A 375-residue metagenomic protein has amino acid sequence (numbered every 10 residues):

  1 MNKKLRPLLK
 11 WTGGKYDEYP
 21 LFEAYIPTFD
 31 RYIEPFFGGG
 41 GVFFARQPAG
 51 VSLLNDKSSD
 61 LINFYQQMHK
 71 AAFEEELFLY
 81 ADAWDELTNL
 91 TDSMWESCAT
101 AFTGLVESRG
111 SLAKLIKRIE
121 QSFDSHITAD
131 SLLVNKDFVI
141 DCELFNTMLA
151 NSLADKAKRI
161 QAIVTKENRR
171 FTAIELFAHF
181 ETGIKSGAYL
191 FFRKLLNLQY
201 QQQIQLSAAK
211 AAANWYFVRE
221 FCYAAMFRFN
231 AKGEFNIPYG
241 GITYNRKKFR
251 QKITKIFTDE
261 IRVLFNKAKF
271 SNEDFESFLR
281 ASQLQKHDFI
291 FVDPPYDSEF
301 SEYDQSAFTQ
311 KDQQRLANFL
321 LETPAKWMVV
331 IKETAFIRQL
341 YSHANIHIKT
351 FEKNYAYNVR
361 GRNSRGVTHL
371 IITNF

Functional and structural regions predicted by a protein language model:
M1-R31, G41-V42: S-adenosyl-L-methionine
F22-Y25, Y32-R46, L54-S59, Y216 (+6 more regions): Conserved proline-anchored active-site loop of SAM-dependent methyltransferases that bridges a beta-strand
F37-G41, F257, K332-A335: Short, polar loop motifs at secondary-structure junctions
V51-F265: Class I S-adenosyl-L-methionine-dependent methyltransferase module
K57, E260-E276, Q305-F308: Adenosine-cofactor binding site in Rossmann-like domains, unifying the SAM/SAH pocket of S-adenosylmethionine-dependent
F229-K248, P295-R315: Mobile active-site "lid"/loop adjacent to the S-adenosyl-L-methionine
F291, D297-F300, D304-F375: Long, positively charged, glycine-interspersed low-complexity recognition regions
